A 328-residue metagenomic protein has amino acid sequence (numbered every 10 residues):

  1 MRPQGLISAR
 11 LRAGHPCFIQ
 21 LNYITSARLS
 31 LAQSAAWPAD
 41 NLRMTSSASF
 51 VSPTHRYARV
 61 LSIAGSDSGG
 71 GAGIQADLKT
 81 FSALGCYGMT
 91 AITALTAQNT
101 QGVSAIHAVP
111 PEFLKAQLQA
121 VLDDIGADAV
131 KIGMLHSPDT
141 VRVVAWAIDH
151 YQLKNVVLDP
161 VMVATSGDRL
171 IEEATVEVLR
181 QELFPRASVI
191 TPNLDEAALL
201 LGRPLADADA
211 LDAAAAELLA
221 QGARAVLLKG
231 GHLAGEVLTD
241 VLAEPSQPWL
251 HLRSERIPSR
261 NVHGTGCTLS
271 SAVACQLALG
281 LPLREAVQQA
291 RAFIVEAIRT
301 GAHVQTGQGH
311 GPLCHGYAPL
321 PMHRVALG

Functional and structural regions predicted by a protein language model:
N22-I24: Short terminal hydrophobic/aromatic SLiMs and anchors at protein ends
T45-S62, L78-R169, P319: Conserved N-terminal subdomain of the carbohydrate kinase-like
Y57, A108, E285-G328: Charged C-terminal helix
I63-G69, W249-H263: Short pre-catalytic strand/loop immediately N-terminal to key active-site residues, enriched for Gly-Thr
T80, A198-L199, R260-L283: Short, small-residue alpha-helix embedded
E173-W249: Conserved phosphate/ATP/ADP-binding segment of small-molecule kinases
